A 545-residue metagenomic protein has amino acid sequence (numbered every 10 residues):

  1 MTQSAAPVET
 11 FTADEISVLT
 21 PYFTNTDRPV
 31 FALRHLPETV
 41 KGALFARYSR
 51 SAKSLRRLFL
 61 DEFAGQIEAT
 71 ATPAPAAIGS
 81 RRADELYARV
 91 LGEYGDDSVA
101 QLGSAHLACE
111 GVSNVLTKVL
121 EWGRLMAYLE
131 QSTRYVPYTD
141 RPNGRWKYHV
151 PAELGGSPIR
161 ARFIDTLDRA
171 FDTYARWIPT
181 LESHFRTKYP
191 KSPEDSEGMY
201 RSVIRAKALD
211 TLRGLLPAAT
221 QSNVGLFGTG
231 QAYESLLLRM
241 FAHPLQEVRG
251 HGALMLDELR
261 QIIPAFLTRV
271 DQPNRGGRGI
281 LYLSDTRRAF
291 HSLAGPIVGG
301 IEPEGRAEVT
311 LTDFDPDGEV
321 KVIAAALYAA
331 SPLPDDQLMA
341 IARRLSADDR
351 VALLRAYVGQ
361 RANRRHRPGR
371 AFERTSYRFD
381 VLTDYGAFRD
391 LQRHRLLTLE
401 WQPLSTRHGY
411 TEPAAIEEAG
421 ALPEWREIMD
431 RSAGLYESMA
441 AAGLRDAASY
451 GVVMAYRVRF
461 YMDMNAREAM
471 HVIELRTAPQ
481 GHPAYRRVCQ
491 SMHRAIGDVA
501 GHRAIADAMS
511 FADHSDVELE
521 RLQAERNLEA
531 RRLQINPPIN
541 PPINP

Functional and structural regions predicted by a protein language model:
M1-P545: A conserved ligand/cofactor-binding region detector
